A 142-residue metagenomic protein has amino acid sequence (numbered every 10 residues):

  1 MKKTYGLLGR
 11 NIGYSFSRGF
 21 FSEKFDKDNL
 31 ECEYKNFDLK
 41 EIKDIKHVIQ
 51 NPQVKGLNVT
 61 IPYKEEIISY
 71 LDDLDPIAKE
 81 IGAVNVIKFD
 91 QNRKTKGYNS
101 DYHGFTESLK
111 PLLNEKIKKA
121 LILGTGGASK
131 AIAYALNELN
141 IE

Functional and structural regions predicted by a protein language model:
K2-L112: Phosphate/diphosphate ligand-binding glycine-rich loop within oxidoreductases
T4, E33, K119, I141-E142: Residues at the starts of beta-strands that form the adenosine-phosphate
G9, G97-Y102, L109, L113-I141: Glycine-rich adenosine-cofactor-binding loop
